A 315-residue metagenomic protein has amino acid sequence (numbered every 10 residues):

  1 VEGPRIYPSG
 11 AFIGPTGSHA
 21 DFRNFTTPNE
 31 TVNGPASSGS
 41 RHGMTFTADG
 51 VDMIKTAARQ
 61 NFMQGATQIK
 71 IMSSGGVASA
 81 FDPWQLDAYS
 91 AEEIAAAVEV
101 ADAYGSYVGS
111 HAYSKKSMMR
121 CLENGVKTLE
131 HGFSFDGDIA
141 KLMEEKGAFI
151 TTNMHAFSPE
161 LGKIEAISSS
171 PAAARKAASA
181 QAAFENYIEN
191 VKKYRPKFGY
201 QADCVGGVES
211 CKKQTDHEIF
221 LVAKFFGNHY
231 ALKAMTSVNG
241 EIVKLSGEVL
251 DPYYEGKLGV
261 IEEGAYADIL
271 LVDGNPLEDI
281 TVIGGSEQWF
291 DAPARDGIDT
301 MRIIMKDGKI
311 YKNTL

Functional and structural regions predicted by a protein language model:
V1-D82, Y89-V100, I139-K141, K146-A166 (+1 more regions): Divalent-metal coordination cores built from histidine and acidic residues
I6, G65, I69, A101 (+9 more regions): Divalent metal-coordination and catalytic microenvironments
A20-F22, S79-F81, M118-N124, A156-S169 (+4 more regions): Histidine/acidic-residue-rich catalytic or RNA/ligand-binding cores of hydrolases and nuclease-related proteins
N61, A97, A101, C121 (+4 more regions): Generic structural signal for hydrophobic
S90-A101, G109-L122: N-terminal active-site wall of soluble small-molecule enzyme domains
A103, F184-P276, T281: His/Asp/Glu-enriched, well-ordered alpha-helical/loop segment that forms or immediately abuts the divalent-metal
E165-R175, P252-E255, I280-A294: Short, surface-exposed loop/helix-turn segments at secondary-structure junctions that function as lids/hinges flanking
